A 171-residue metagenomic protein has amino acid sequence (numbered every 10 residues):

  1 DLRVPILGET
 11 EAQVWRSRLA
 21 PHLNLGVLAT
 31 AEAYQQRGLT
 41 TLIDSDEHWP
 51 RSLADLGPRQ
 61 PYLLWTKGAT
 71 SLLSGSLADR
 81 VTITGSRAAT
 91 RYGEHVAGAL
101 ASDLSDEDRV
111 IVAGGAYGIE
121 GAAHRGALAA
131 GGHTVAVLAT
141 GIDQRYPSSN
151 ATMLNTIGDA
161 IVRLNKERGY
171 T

Functional and structural regions predicted by a protein language model:
D1-H48: Short, small/acidic-rich helices and loops at N termini and domain boundaries of DNA replication/processing enzymes
R37-L39, I43-T171: Glycine-biased, small-residue-rich flexible motifs in mid-sequence functional cores and linkers
